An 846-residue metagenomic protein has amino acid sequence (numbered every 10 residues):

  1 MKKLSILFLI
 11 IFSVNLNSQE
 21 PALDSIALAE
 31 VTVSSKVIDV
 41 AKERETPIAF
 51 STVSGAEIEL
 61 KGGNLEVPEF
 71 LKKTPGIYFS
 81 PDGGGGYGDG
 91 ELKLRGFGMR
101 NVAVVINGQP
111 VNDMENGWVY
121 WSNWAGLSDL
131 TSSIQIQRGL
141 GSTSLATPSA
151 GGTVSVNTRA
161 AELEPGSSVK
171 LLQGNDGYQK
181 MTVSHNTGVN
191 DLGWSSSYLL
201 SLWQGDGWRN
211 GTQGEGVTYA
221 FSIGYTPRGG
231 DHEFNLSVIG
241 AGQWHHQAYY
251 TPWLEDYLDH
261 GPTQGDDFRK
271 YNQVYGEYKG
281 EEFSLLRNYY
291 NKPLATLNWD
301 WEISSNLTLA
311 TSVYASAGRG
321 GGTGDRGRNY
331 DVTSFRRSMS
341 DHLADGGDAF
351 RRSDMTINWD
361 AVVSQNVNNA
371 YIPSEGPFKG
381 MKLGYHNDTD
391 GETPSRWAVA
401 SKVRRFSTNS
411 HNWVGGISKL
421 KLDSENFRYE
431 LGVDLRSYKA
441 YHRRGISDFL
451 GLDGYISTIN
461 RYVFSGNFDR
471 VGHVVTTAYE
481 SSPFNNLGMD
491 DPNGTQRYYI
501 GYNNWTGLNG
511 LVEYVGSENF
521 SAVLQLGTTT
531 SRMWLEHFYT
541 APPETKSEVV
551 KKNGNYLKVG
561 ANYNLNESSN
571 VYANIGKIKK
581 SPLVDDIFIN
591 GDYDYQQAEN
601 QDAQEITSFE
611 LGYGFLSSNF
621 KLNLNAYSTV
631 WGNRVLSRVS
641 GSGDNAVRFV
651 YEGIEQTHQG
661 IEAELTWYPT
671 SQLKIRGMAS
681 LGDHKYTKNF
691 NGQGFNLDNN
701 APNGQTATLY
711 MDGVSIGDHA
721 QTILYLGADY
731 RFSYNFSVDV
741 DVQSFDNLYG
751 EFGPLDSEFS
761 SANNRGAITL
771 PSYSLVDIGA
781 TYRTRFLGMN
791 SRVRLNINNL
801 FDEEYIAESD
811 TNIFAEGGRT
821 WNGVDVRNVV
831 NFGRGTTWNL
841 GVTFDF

Functional and structural regions predicted by a protein language model:
V31-G62, E91: N-terminal periplasmic "start-of-domain" segments of outer-membrane beta-barrel proteins
P68-P110, S132: Extracytoplasmic beta-strand/coil segments of soluble accessory domains associated with Gram-negative outer-membrane
E91-K93, P110-R138: Short acidic/polar hinge/loop motifs at secondary-structure boundaries that mediate gating or recognition
A125-S168: A beta-strand signature from Gram-negative outer-membrane beta-barrel systems, especially the internal plug domain
G166, Q173-Q204, R209-A248, Y257 (+2 more regions): Transmembrane beta-barrel wall of Gram-negative outer-membrane proteins
A310-Y314, N564, N570-G576, D602-Q659 (+3 more regions): Membrane-embedded beta-barrel scaffold of Gram-negative outer-membrane proteins
E518, A626-V630, Y651-L755, G841-D845: Gram-negative outer-membrane beta-barrel transporters
K579, S744-D756, Y782-F846: C-terminal beta-signal and adjacent terminal beta-strands/loops of Gram-negative outer-membrane beta-barrel proteins
